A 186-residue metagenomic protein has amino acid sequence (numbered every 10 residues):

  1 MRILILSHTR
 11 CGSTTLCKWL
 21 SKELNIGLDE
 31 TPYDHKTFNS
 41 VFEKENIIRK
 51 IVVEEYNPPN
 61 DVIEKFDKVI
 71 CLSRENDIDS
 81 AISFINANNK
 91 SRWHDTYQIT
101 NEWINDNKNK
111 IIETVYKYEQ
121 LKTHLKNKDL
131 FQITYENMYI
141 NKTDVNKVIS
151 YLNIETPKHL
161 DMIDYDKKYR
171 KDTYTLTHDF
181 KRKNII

Functional and structural regions predicted by a protein language model:
M1, K44-E45, F66-K68, K128-D129 (+1 more regions): Short coil/turn segments at beta-strand junctions that form active-site/ligand-binding loops
M1-E45: PAPS-dependent sulfotransferase catalytic core
I5-S7, G27-D29, I47-K50, V69-L72 (+1 more regions): A structural signal for short, well-ordered beta-strand segments and their strand-loop junctions that often border
R10, N137-I140, L160-I163: Short, surface-exposed acidic/glycine-rich loop or hinge patches that mediate macromolecular interfaces
L20, L24, I85, Y118-K128 (+4 more regions): Hydrophobic, Leu/Ile/Phe/Ala-enriched alpha-helical segments that form helix-helix packing faces
T37, F42-D61: Glycine-rich phosphate-binding loop used to anchor ATP phosphates in small-molecule kinases, encompassing both
V53-L130, Y135-I154: PAPS-dependent sulfotransferase catalytic domain
H94-N105, V145-I186: PAPS-dependent sulfotransferase catalytic core
